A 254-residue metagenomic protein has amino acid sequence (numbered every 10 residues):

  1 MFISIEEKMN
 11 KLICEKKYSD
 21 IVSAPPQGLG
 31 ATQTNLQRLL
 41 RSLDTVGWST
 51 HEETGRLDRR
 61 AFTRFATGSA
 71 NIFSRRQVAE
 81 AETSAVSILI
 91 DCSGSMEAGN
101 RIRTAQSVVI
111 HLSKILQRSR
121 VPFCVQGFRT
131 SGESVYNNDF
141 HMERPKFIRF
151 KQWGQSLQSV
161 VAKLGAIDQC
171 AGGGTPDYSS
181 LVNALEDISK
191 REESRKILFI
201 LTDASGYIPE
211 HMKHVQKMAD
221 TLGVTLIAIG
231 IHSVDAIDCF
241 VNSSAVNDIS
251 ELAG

Functional and structural regions predicted by a protein language model:
M1-G254: Acidic, glycine-rich A-domain
